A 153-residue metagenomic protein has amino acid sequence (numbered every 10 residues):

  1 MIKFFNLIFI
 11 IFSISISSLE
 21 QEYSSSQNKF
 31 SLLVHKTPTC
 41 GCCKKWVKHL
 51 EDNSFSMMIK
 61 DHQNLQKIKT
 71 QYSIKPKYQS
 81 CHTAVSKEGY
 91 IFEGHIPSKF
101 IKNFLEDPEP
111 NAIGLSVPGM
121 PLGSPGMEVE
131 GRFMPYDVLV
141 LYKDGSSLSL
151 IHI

Functional and structural regions predicted by a protein language model:
I2-I10: Sec-dependent signal peptide recognition, specifically the positively charged N-region followed immediately by
F9-S18: Hydrophobic h-region of N-terminal signal peptides that target proteins for export in Gram-negative bacteria
S25-H49: Local sequence-structure signature of Cys/Sec-based thiol-disulfide redox active-site neighborhoods
K36-T39, D61, E88, I96 (+2 more regions): A mature extracytoplasmic/lumenal domain signature
K44-N111: Structural alpha/beta surface segment adjacent to cysteine/selenocysteine redox centers across thiol/disulfide enzymes
D107-G131: Ser/Thr/Gly-rich flexible loops in soluble cytosolic domains mediating phosphotransfer, phosphorylation
V129, V138-Y142: Short, exposed beta-strand-loop hairpins at the edges of beta-sheets in extracellular/periplasmic proteins
I151-I153: Conserved small/polar residues in nucleotide/adenosyl-binding loops
